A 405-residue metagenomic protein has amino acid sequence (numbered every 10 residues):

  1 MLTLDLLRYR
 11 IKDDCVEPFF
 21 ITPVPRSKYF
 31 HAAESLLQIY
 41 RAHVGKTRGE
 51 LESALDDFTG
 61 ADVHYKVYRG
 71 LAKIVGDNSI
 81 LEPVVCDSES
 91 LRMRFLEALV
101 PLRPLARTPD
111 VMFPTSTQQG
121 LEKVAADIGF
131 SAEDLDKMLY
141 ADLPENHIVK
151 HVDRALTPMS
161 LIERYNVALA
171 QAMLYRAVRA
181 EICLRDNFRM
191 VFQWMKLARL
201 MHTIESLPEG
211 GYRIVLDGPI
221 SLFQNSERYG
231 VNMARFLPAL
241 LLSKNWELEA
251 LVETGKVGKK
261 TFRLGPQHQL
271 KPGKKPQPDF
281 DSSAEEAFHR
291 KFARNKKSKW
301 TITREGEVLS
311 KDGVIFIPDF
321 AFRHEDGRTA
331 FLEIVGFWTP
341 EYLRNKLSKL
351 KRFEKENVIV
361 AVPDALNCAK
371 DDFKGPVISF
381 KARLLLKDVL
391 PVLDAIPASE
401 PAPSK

Functional and structural regions predicted by a protein language model:
M1-K405: Electrostatic, structured charged patches in enzyme active sites and in nucleic-acid/phosphate-binding
